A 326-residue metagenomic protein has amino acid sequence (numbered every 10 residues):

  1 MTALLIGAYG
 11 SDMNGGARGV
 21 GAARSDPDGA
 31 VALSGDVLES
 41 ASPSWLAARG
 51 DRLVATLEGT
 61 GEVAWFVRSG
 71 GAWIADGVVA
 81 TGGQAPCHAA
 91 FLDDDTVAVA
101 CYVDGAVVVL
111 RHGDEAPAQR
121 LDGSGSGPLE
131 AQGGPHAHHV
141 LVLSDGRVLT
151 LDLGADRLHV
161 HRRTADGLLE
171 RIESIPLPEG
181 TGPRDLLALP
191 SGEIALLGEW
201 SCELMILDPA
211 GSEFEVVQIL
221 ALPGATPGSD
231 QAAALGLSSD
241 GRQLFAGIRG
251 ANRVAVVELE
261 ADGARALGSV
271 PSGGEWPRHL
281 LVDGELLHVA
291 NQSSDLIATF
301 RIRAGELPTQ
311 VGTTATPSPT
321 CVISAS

Functional and structural regions predicted by a protein language model:
M1-T2, G50-D51, D94-D95, D145-G146 (+3 more regions): Short coil/turn segments that connect the beta-strands within blades of beta-propeller domains
I6-N14, A55-G59, V99-V103, T150-L153 (+3 more regions): Conserved beta-strand positions in repeat-built beta-propeller and related beta-rich domains
G16, A41-S42, A85, H136 (+7 more regions): Beta-rich catalytic cores
L33-L92: Blade-loop segments of beta-propeller domains
D36-A41, V78-G82, L129-G133, S174-E179 (+3 more regions): Surface loop/turn motifs at the tips and blade-to-blade linkers of beta-strand repeat domains
W73-L141: Asp-box/WD-like beta-propeller blade repeats and closely related beta-sheet repeat scaffolds
S229-N291: Loop/turn-rich, solvent-exposed surfaces of beta-rich toroidal or solenoidal domains
